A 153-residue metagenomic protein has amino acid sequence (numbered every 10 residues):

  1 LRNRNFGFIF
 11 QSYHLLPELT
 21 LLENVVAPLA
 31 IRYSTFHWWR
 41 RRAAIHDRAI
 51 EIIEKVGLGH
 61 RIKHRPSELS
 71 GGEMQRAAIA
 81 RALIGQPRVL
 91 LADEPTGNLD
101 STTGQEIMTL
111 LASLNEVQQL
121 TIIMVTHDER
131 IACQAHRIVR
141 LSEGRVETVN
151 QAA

Functional and structural regions predicted by a protein language model:
L1-E143: ABC family nucleotide-binding domain
W38-R40, N150-A153: Short, flexible cytosolic linker that couples an ABC transmembrane/permease module to its adjacent nucleotide-binding
E143-Q151: Conserved switch/coupling elements of ABC/ABC-like ATPase nucleotide-binding domains
